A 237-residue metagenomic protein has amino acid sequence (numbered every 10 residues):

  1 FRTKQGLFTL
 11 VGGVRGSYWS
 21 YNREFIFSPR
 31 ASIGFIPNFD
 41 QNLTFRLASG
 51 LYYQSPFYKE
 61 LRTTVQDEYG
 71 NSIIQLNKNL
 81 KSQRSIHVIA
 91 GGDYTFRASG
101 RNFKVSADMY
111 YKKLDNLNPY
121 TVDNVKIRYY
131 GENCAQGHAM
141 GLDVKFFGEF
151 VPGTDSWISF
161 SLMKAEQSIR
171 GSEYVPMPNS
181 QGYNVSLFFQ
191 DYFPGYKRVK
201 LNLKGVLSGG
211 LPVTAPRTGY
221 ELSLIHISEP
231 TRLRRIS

Functional and structural regions predicted by a protein language model:
F1-G6, F27, F35-F39, Y53 (+5 more regions): Outer-membrane beta-barrel strand-turn architecture
F1-N42, Q66: Signature of Gram-negative outer-membrane beta-barrel scaffolds
T3-T9, Y110-K113, Y130-P216: Gram-negative outer-membrane beta-barrel transporters
G12-G16, I33, L47-L51, E60 (+4 more regions): Transmembrane beta-barrel strands of outer-membrane/channel proteins
N22-S28, Y58-T64, N71-I73, L117-V125 (+3 more regions): Outer-membrane beta-barrel translocator domains and adjoining extracellular loop/strand segments of Gram-negative
F25-F27, R84-V88, Q136-M140, N179-V185 (+1 more regions): Residues that define the transmembrane beta-barrel architecture of outer-membrane proteins
N38, N79-N133, H138: Membrane-embedded beta-barrel scaffold of Gram-negative outer-membrane proteins
I225-S237: Single conserved hydrophobic/aromatic residue that forms the stacking wall/gate of nucleotide- or nucleobase-binding
